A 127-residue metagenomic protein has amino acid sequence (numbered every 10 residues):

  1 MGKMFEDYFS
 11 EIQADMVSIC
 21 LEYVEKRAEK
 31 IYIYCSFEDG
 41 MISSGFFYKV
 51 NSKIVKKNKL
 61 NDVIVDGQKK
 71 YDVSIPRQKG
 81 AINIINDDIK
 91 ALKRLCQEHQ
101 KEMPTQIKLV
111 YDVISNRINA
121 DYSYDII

Functional and structural regions predicted by a protein language model:
G2, D7-E29, C35, D39-S52 (+1 more regions): Long compositionally biased, domain-poor regions of proteins
M4, I42-P76, I118-A120, I126-I127: Intrinsically disordered, low-complexity regulatory segments enriched in Ser/Thr/Pro and charged residues
F5, D15, I19, I54-V55 (+2 more regions): Aromatic-enriched hydrophobic runs in primary sequence
Q68-R94: Short, hydrophobic/π-rich interface segment
K69-K70, Q97-I127: Acidic, proline/glycine-rich low-complexity IDRs
